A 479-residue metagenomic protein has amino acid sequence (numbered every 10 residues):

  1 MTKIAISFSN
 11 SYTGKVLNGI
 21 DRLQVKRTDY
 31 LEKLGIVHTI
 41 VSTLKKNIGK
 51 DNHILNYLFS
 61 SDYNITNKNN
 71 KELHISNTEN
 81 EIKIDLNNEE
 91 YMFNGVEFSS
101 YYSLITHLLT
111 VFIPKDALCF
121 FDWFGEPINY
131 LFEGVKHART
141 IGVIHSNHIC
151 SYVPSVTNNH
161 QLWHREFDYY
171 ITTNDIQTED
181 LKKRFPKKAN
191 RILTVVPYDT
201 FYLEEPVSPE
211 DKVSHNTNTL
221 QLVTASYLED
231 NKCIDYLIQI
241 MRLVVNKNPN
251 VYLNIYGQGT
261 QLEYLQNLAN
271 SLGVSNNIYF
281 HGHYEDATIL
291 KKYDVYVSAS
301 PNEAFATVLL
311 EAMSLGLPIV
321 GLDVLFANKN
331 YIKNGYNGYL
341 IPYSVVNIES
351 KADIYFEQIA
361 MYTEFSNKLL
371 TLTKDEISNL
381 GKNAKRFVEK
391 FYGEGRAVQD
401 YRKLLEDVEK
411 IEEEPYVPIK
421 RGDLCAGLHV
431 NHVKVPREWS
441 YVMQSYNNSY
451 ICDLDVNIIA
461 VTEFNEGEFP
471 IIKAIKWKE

Functional and structural regions predicted by a protein language model:
G19-R22, K26, T224-L243, T260-Q266: A conserved mid-protein helix/loop that constitutes part of the nucleotide-sugar donor-binding site
F120-P127, I144: Short His-centered aromatic/hydrophobic patch
N147-I149, I176-Q177, T194-P206, T260: Short beta-strand->alpha-helix junction loop in the catalytic core of nucleotide-activated group-transfer enzymes
H160, R165-N190: A short, active-site helix/loop in glycosyltransferases that binds the activated sugar's phosphate group
Q266-H283: Nucleotide-activated donor-binding/catalytic signature segment of Leloir-type glycosyltransferases, i.e., the conserved
P301: Aromatic "clamp/platform" in nucleotide-sugar-dependent glycosyltransferases that forms part of the donor/acceptor
P318-L322, I332, Y339: Short hydrophobic beta-strand element within catalytic cores of glycosyltransferases and related nucleotide-activated
E376-F391: A short, well-ordered alpha-helix in the C-terminal region of glycosyltransferases
